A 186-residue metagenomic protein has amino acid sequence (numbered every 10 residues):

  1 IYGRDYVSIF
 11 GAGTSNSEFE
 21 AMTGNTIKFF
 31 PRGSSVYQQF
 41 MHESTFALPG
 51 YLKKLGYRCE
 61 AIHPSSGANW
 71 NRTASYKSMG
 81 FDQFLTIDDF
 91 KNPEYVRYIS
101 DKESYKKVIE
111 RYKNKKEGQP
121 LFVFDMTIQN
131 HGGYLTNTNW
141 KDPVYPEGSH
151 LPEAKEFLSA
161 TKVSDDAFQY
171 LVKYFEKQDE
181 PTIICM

Functional and structural regions predicted by a protein language model:
I1-M186: Solvent-exposed soluble domains appended to multi-pass membrane proteins
